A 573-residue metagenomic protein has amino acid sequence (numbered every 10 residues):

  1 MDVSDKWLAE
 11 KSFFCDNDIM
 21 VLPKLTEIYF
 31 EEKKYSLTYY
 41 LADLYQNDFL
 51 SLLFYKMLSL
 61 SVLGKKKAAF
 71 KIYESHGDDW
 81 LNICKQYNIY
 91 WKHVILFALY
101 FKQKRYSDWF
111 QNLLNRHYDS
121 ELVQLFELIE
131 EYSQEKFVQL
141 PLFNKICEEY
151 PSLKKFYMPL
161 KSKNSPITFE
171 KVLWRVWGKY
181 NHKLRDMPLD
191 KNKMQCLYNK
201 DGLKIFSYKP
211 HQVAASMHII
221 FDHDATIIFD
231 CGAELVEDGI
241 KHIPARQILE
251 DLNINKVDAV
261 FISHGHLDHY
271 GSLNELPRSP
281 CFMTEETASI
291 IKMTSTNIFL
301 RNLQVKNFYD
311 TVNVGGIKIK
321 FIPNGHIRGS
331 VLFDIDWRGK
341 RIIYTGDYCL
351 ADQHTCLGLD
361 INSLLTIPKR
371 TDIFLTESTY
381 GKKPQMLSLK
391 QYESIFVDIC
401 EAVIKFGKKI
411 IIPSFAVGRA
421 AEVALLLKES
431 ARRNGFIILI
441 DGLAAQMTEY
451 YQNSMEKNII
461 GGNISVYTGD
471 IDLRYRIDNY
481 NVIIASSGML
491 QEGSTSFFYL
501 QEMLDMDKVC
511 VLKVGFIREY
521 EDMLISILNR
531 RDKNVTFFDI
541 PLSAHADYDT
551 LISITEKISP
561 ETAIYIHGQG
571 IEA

Functional and structural regions predicted by a protein language model:
V3-S12, S36-Y45, K66-L81, K104-H117 (+2 more regions): Alpha-helical repeat scaffolds
K24, Y55, H93-L96, F126 (+1 more regions): "A position-specific structural signal for the A-helix of alpha-solenoid helical repeats
E32, L63, F101-Q103, Q134: Structural motif corresponding to the intra-repeat A-B loop/turn of tetratricopeptide repeats
W174-V176, Y180, L184, D190 (+2 more regions): C-terminal regulatory/interaction regions
L184-N199, E286-S330, W337, N453-N479: Metallo-beta-lactamase
P210-A215, I219-I262, G271-N274, M283-R301 (+1 more regions): Pre-active-site segment of Zn-dependent metallo-hydrolases
V213-H218, D222, D310-K369: Catalytic core of the metallo-beta-lactamase
V397-L512, I566: Hard-cation-handling environments
